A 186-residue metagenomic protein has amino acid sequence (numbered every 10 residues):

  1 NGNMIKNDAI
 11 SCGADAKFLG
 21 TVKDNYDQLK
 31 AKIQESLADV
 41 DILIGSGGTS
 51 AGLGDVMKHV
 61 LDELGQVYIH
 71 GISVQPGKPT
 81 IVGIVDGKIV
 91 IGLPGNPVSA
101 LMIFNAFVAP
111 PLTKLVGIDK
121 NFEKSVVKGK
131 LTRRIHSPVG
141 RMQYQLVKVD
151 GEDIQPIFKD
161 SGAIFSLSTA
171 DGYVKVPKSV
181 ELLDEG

Functional and structural regions predicted by a protein language model:
N1-G45: Phosphate-binding glycine-rich loops and their immediate beta-loop-alpha structural context
A16, S36, V60-L61, K88: Helix-biased detector of long, well-ordered alpha-helical tracts
V22, S50, V74: Residue-level "edge-of-site" marker
Y26-D27, A51, L101, L183: Loop/helix-junction capping segments adjacent to catalytic residues or to phosphate/diphosphate-binding pockets
L29-A31, D55-K58, I84: Short acidic, glycine/serine/threonine-rich loops at helix termini
G48-A51, G95: Short glycine-rich anion-binding loops that position phosphate/pyrophosphate groups of nucleotides and phosphorylated
G52-L64: Short Gly/Thr/Asp-enriched flexible loops that form oxyanion-binding sites at enzyme active sites
D62-E185: Flexible glycine/proline-rich
